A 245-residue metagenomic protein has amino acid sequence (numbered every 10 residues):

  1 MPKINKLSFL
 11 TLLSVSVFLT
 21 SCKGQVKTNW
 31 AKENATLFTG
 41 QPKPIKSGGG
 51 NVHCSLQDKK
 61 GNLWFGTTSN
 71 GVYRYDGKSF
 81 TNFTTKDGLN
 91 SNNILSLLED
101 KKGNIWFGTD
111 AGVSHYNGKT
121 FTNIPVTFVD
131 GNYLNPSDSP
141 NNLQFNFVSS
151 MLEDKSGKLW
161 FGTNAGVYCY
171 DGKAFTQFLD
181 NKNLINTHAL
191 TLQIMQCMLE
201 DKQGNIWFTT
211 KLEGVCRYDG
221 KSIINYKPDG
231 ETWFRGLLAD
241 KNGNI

Functional and structural regions predicted by a protein language model:
M1-I245: Carboxylate-rich, polar loop motifs that coordinate divalent cations or form catalytic acidic clusters
